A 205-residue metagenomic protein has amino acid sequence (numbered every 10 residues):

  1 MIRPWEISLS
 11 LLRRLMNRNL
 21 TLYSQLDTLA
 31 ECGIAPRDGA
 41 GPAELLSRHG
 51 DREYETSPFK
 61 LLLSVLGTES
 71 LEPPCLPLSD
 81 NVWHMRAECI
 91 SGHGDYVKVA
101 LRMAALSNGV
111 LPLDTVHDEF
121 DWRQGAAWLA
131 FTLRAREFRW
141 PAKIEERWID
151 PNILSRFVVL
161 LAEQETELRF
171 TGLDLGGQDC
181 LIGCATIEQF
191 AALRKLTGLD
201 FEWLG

Functional and structural regions predicted by a protein language model:
I2-G205: Contiguous interface-forming segments/domains that mediate binding rather than catalysis
